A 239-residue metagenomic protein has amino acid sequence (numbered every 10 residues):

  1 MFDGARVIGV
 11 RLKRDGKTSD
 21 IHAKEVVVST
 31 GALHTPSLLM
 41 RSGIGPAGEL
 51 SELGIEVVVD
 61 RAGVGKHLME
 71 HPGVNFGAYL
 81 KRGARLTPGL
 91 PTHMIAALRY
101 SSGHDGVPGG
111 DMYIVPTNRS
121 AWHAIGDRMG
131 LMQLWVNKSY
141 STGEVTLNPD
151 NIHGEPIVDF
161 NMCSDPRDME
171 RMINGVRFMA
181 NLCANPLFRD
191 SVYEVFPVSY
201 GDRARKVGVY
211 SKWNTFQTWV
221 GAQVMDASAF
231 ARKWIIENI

Functional and structural regions predicted by a protein language model:
D3, V10-G89, P149-D150: Glycine-rich loop(s) and the adjacent beta-strand/alpha-helix scaffold that form part
D3-V7, Y140-T142: Coil-to-beta-strand transition motifs
H34-P36, P46-A47, E155, M169 (+1 more regions): Internal amphipathic alpha-helical segments of the cytochrome P450 catalytic fold
H67, V192-D202: A glycine-rich phosphate-binding loop feature that marks nucleotide/adenosyl-phosphate handling sites
G73-L182, Y210-I239: FAD cofactor-binding and catalytic pocket of flavoenzymes
N181-V195: Surface-exposed helix-capping loop/turn segments at secondary-structure junctions
D202-Y210: Short glycine/threonine-rich loop-to-helix capping motif typified by GTGT followed within a few residues by an Asp-Pro
